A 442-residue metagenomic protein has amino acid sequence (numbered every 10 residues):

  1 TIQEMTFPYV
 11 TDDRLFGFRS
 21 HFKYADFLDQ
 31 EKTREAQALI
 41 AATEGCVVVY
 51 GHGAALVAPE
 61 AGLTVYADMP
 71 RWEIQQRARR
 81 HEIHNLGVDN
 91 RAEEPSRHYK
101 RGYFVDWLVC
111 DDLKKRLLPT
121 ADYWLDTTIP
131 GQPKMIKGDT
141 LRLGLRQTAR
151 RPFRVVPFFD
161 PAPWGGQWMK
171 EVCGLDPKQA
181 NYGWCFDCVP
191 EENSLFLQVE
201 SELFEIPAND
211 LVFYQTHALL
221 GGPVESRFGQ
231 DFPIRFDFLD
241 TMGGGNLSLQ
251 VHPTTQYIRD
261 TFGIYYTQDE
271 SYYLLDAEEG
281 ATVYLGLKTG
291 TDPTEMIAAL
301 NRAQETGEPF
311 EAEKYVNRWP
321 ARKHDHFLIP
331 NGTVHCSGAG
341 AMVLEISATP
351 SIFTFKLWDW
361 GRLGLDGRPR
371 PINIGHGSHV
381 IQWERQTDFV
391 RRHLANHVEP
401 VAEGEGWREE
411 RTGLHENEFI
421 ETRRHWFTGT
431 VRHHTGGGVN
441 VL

Functional and structural regions predicted by a protein language model:
T1-C46: ATP-dependent small-molecule kinase phosphotransfer cores that center on conserved nucleotide phosphate-binding segments
T11, R34-G87: ATP-dependent NMP and nucleoside kinases share a basic, alpha-helical "lid"
A54-A55, R80-R142: Small-molecule kinase domains that catalyze NTP-dependent phosphoryl transfer to phosphate-bearing small molecules
P119-T294, D359-V398, T422-R424: Transition-metal
A281-K323, T435-G436, V441-L442: A short beta-strand-loop-beta hairpin characteristic of the jelly-roll/cupin
E311-E313, W319-P320, H335, A341-L442: Fe(II)/2-oxoglutarate
